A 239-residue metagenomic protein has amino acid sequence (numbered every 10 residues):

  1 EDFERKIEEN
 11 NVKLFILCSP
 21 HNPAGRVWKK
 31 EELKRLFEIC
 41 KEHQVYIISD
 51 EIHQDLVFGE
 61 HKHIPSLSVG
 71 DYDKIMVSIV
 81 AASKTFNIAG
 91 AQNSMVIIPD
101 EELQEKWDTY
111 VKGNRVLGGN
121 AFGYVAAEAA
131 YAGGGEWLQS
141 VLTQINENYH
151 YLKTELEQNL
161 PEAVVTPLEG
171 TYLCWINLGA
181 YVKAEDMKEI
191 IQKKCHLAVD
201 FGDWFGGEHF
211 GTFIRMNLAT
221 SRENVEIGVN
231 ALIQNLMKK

Functional and structural regions predicted by a protein language model:
E1-K62: Active-site phosphate-binding strand-loop segment of PLP-dependent enzymes
R5, Y181, E189-A198, F205-K239: PLP-dependent enzyme catalytic core of the Aspartate aminotransferase-like
V12, V45, M76, A163 (+1 more regions): Short, conserved active-site loop motifs that form the nucleotide-linked donor/cofactor pocket
C40, L156, I191-Q192: A generic structural signal for well-ordered alpha-helical segments
K74-N146, T154-E155, N235-L236: Conserved core segment of the aminotransferase class I/II
E128, Q144-K153, V164-L178: Conserved glycine-rich beta-strand-loop-beta hairpin in the small C-terminal domain of fold type I
E162-V165, A198-W204: A short linear hydrophobic-aromatic micro-motif
